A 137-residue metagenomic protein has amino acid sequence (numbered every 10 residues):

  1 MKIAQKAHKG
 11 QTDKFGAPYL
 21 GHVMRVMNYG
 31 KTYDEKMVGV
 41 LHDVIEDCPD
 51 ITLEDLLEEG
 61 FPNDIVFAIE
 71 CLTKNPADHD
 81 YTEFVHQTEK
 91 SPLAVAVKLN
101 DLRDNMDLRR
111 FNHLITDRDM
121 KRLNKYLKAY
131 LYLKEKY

Functional and structural regions predicted by a protein language model:
M1-Y137: Active-site helical microenvironments for divalent-metal-assisted chemistry
